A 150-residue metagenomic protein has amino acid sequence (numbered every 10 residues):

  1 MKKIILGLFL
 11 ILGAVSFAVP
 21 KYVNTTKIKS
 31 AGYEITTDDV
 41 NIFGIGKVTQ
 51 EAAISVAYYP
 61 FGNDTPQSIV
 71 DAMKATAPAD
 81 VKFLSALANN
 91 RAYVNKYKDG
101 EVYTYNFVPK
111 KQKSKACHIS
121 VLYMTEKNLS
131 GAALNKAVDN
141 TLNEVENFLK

Functional and structural regions predicted by a protein language model:
I4-A14: Sec-dependent N-terminal signal peptides
I4-I5, K29, T49: Residue-level detector of intrinsically disordered/flexible regions characterized by low predicted structural confidence
A18-I45, P78, N140-E146: N-terminal "mature-domain start" segment
S30-Y33, L122-K150: Surface-exposed amphipathic alpha-helical segments
N41-Y103, K113-S120, T125-N128: Conserved polar/disulfide-associated segments of primarily extracytoplasmic proteins
P109-K111: Post-signal/leader-peptide non-cytosolic segments of secretory proteins
